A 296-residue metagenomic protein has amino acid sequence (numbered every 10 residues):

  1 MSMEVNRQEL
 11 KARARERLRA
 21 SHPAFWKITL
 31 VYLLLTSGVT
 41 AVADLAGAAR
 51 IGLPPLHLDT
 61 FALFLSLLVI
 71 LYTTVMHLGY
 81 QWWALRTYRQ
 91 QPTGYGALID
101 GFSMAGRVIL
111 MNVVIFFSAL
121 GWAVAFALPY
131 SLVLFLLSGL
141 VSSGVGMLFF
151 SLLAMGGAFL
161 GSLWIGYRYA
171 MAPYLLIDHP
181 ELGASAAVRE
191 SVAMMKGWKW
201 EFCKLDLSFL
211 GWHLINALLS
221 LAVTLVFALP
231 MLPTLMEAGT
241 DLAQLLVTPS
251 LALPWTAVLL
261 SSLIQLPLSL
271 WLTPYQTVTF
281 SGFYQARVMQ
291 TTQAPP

Functional and structural regions predicted by a protein language model:
M1-P296: Hydrophobic alpha-helical membrane segments
